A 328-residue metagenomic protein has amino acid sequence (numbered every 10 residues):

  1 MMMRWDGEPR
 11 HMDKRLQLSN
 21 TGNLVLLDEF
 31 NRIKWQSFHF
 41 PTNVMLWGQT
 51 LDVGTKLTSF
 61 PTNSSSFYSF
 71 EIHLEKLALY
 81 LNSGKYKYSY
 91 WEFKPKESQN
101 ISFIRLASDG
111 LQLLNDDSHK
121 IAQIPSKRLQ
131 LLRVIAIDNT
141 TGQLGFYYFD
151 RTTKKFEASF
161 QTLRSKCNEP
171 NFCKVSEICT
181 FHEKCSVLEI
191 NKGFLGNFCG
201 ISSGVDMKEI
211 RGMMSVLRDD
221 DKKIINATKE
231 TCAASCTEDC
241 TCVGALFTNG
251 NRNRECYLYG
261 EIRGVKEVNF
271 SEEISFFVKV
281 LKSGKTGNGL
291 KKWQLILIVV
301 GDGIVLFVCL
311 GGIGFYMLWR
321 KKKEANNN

Functional and structural regions predicted by a protein language model:
M1-N328: Beta-rich ligand-binding surfaces for carbohydrates and other polyanions
